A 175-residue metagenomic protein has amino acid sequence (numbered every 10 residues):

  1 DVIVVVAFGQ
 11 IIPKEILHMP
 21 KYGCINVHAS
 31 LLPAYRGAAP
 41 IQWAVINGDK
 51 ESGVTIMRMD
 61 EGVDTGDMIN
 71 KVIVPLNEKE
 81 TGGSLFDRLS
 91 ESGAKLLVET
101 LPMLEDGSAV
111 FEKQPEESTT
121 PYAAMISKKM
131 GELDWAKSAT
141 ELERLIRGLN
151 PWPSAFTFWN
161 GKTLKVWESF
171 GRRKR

Functional and structural regions predicted by a protein language model:
V2-Y122: Donor/substrate-binding cores of folate-linked one-carbon enzymes
E117-R175: Internal anion-binding site segments
